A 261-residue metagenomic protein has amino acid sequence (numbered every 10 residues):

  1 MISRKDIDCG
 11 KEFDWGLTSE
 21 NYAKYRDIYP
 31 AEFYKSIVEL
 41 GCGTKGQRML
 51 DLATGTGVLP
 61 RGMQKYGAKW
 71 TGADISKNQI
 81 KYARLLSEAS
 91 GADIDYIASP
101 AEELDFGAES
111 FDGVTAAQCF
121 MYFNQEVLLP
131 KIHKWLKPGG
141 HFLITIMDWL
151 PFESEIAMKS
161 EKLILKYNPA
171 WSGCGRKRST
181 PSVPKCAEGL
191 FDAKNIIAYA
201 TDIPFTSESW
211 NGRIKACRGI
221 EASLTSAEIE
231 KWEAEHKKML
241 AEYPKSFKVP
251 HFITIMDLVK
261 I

Functional and structural regions predicted by a protein language model:
M1-T44: Conserved class I S-adenosyl-L-methionine
G46-Q47, E109: Nucleotide donor/acceptor-binding cores
L50, T56-E103: Class I SAM-dependent methyltransferase SAM/SAH-binding core
E102-G113: A short acidic, Gly/Pro-enriched loop at the edge of an enzyme's catalytic core that lines a small-molecule cofactor
A116-A117, Q125: A short beta-strand submotif of the Rossmann-like class I SAM-dependent methyltransferase core that lines
F123-I132: A short, conserved alpha-helix within the catalytic core of class I
H133, K137-I203: Conserved catalytic/acceptor-binding region of the Class I
S182-I261: Conserved Class I S-adenosyl-L-methionine
